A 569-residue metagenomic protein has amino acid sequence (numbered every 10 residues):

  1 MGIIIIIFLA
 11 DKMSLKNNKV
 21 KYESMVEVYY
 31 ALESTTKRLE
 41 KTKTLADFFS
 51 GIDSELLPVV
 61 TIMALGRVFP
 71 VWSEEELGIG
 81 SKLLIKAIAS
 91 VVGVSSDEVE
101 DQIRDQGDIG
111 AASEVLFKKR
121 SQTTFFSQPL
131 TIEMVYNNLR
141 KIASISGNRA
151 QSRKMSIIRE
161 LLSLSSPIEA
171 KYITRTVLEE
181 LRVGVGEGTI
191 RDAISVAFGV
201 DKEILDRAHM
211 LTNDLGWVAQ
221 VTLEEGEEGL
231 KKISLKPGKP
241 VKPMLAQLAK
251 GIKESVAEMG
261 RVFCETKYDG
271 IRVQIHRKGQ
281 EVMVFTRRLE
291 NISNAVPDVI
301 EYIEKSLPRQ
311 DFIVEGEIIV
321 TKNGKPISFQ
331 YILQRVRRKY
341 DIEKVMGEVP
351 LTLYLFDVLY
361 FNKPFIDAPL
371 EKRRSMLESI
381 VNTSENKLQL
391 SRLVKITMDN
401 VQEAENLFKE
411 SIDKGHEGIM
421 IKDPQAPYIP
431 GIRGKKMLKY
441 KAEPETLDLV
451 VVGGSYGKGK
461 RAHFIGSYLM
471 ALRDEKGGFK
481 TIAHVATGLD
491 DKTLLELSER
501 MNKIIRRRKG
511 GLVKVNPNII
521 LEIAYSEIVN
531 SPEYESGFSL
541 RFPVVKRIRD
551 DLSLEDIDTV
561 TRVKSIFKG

Functional and structural regions predicted by a protein language model:
G2-N400, Y468-G488, G510-V513, Y534 (+1 more regions): N-terminal nucleic-acid-engaging modules of covalent nucleotidyltransferase systems
E179, G454-G459, I528-N530: Short beta-turn/strand-loop junction motif enriched in small, turn-promoting residues
M244-C264, V401-L407, I421-K458: Flexible, glycine/threonine-enriched loop-and-boundary segments that flank and lead into catalytic domains of large
H276-K278, P430-R433, R461-G466, Y534-S536: Short glycine/proline-enriched turns and hinge-like loops at secondary-structure junctions
L355, V450-G453, F542-R547: A structural signal for short, hydrophobic beta-strand segments that form beta-sheets in beta-rich/all-beta domains
K409-H416: Detector for conserved single-position "signature" residues within domains
E443-P444, G466-M501, R541: Active/binding-pocket-proximal capping segment
L497-I548: C-terminal structured "cap/appendage" subdomains that terminate the fold
